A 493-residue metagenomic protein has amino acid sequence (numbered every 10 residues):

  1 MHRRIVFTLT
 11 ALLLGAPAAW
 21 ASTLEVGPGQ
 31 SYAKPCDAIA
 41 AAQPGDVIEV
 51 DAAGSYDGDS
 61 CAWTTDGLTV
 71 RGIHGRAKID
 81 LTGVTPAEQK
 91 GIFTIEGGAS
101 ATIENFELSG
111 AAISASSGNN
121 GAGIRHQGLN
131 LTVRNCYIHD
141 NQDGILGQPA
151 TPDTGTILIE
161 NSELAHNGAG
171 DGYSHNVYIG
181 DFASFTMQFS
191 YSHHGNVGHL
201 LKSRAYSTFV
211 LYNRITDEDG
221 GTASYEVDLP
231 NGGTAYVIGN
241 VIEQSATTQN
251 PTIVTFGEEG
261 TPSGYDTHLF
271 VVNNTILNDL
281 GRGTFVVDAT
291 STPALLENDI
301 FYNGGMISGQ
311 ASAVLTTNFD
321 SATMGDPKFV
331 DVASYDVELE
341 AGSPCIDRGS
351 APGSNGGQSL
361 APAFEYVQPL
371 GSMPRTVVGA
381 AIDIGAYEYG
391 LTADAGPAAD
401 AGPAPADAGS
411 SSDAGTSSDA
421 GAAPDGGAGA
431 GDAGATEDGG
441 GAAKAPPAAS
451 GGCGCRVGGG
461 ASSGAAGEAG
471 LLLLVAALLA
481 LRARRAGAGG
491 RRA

Functional and structural regions predicted by a protein language model:
M1-R4: Positively charged n-region of N-terminal signal peptides that target proteins for export
F7-A16, L473-L478: Bacterial N-terminal signal peptides
W20, Y389-A477, R484-R492: Ser/Thr-rich, Pro/Gly/Ala-heavy low-complexity intrinsically disordered linkers and tails of secreted extracellular
S22-D51, S55, A62, S343 (+1 more regions): Acidic Gly/Asp/Thr-rich repetitive segments characteristic of extracellular carbohydrate-active and adhesion proteins
G29, P327-A333, G458-G460: Short, solvent-exposed loop/edge segments of extracellular or virion-exposed proteins
C36, C345, C453-C455: Disulfide-bonded cysteines in secreted/extracellular proteins and peptides
S60-D336, S343-P344, G349-P352, G357 (+4 more regions): Extracellular beta-rich repeat passengers
